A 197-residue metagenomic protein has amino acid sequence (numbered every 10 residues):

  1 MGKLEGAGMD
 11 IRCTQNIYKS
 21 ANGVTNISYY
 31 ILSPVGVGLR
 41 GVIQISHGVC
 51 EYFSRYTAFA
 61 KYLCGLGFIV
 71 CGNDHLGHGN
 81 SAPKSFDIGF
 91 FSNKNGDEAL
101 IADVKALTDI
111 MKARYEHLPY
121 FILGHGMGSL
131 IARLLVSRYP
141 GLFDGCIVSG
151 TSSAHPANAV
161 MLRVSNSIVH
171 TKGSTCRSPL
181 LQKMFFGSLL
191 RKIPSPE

Functional and structural regions predicted by a protein language model:
G2-V35: N-terminal cap/lid segment of alpha/beta-hydrolase-fold proteins
I43-E51, G126: Active-site glycine-rich loops that stabilize anionic/oxyanionic intermediates across multiple enzyme folds
S46, N73-H75, S149: Alpha/beta-hydrolase
F53, A58-F86: Conserved alpha/beta-hydrolase
S92-K112: Alpha/beta-hydrolase active-site loop
Y115-G126: Alpha/beta-hydrolase fold nucleophile elbow
G124-L134: Glycine-rich nucleophile elbow surrounding the catalytic serine of serine-hydrolase chemistry
A132-E197: Alpha/beta-hydrolase-fold enzymes
